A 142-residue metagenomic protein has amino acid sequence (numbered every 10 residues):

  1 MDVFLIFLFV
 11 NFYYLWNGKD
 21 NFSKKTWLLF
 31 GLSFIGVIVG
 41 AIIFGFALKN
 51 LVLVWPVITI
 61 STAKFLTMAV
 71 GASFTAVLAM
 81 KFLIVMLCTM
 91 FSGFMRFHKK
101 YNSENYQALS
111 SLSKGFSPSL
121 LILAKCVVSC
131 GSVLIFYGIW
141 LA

Functional and structural regions predicted by a protein language model:
M1-K24: N-terminal signal-anchor/start-transfer transmembrane helix
D2-L5, G31-L32, I122-S129: Hydrophobic H-region at the start of alpha-helical membrane spans
W27-A41, T62-T75, K114-L123: Transmembrane alpha-helical segments of multi-pass membrane proteins
A41-I58, M86-M95, W140-A142: Membrane-helix interface motif
I58-K100: Short alpha-helical packing/oligomerization segments
G93-S113: Juxtamembrane inter-helical linkers in multi-pass membrane proteins
Q107-V133: Loop-to-transmembrane boundary segments
C130-A142: Juxtamembrane boundary at the C-terminal end of a transmembrane helix
